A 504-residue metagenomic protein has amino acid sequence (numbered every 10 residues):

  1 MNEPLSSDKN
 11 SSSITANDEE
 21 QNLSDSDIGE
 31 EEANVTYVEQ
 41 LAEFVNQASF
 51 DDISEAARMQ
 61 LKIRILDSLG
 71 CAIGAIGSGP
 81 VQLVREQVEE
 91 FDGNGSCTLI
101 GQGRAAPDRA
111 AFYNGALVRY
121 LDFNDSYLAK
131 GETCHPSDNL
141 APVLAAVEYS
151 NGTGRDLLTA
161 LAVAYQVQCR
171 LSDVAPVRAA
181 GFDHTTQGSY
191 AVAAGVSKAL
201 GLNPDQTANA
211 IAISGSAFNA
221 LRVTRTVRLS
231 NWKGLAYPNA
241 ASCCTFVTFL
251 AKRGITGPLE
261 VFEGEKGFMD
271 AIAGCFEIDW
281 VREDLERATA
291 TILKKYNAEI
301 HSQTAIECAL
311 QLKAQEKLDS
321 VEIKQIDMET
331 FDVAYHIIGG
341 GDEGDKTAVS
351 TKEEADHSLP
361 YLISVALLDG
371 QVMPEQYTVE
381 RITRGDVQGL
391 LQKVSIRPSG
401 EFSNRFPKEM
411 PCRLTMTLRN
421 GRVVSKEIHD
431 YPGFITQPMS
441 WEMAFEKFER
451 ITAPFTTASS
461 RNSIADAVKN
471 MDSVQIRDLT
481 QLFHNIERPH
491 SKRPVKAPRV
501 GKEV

Functional and structural regions predicted by a protein language model:
N2-E132, L229-S242, F249-V504: Terminal-appendage/accessory-domain detector
P4, N22, N139, L157-A160 (+2 more regions): Acidic/proline-rich low-complexity IDRs
V38, N139, L161, Y165-Q168 (+1 more regions): Hydrophobic faces of stable alpha-helices that mediate helix-helix packing
Y120-N124, K130-V163: Long, structured ligand/cofactor-binding scaffold of large enzymes
P136-L144, G188-G195, A241-F246, S302-I306 (+1 more regions): Well-ordered alpha-helical segments within folded domains of soluble proteins
N139-A141, Q166, S216-A220, E283-L285 (+1 more regions): Short connector loops/turns at beta-strand edges and beta->alpha or beta->beta junctions
A146, S197, L312, E316: Hydrophobic pocket-lining residues that define ligand/cofactor binding sites across diverse proteins
V147-S242, F246, E260-V261, E265: Glycine-rich, mobile lid/loop segments that gate access to catalytic sites or pores
